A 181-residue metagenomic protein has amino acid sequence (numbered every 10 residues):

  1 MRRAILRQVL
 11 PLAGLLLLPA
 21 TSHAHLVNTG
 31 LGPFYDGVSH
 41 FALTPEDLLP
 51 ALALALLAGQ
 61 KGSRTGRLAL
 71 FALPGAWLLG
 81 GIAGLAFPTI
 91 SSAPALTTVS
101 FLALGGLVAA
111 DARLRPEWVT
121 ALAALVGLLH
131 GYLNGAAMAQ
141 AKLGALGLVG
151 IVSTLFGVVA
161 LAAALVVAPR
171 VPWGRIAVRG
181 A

Functional and structural regions predicted by a protein language model:
M1-R7: Positively charged n-region of N-terminal signal peptides that target proteins for export
R7-G14, L18-A181: Membrane metalloprotein/metal-transporter helix-bundle signature
